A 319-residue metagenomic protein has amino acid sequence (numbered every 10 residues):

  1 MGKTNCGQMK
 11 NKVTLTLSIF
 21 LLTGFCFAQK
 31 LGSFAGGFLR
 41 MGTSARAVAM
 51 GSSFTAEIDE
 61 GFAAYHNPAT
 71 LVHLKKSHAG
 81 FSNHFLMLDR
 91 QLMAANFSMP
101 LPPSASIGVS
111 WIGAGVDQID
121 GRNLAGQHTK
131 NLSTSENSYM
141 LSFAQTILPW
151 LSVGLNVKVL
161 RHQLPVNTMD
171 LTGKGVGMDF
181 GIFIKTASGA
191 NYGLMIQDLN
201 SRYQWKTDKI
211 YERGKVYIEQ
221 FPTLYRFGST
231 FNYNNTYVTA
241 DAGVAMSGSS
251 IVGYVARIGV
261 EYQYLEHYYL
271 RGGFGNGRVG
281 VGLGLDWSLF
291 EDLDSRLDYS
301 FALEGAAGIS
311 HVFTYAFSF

Functional and structural regions predicted by a protein language model:
G2-T4, M9-V13, P149: Positively charged n-region of N-terminal signal peptides that target proteins for export
V13-T23: Sec-dependent N-terminal signal peptides
G24-A28: Sec/Tat signal peptide C-region and signal peptidase I cleavage site
Q29-G51, K76-A79, H84, Q91-F319: Outer-membrane beta-barrel porins/channels
D59: A glycine-/small-polar-enriched, mobile loop at the entrance of the PLP active site in fold-type I
F62-H73: N-terminal periplasmic accessory domains that precede and gate Gram-negative outer-membrane beta-barrel machines
